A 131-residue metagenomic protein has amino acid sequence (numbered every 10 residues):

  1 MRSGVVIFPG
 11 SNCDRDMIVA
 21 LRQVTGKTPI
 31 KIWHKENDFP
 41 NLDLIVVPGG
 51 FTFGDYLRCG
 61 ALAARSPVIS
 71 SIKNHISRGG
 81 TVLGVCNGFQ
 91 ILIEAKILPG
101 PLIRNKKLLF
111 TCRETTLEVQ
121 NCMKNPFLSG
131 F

Functional and structural regions predicted by a protein language model:
M1-V85, F89-G100, R104-C112, E118: N-terminal beta1-alpha1 cap of cysteine-dependent amidohydrolase-like domains
K124-F131: Catalytic core of tubulin tyrosine ligase-like
